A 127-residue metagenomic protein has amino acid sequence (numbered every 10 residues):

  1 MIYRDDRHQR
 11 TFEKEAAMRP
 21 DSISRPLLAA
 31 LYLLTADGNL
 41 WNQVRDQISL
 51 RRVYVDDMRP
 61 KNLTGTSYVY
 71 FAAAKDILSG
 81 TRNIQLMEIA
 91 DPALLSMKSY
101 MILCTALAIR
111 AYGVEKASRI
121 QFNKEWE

Functional and structural regions predicted by a protein language model:
M1-Y68, A72-K75, S79-E127: Extended, charge-biased low-complexity segments that typically form long amphipathic alpha-helices/coiled-coils
